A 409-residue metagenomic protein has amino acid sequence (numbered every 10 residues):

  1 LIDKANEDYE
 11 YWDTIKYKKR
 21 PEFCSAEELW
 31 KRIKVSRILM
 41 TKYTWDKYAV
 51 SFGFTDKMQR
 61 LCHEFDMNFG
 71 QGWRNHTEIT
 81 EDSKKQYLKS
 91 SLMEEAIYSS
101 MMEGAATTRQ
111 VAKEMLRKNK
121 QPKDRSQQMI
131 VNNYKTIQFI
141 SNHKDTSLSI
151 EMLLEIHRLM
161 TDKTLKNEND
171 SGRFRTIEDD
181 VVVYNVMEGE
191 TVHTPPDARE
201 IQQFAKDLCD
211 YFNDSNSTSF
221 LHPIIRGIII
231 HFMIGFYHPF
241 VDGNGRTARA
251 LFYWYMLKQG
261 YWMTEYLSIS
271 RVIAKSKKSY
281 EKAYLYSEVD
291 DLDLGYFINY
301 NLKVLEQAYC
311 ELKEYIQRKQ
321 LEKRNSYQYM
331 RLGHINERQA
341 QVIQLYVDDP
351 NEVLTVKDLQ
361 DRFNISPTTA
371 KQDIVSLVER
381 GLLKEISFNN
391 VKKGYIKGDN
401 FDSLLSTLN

Functional and structural regions predicted by a protein language model:
L1-N409: FIC/Doc superfamily catalytic core
